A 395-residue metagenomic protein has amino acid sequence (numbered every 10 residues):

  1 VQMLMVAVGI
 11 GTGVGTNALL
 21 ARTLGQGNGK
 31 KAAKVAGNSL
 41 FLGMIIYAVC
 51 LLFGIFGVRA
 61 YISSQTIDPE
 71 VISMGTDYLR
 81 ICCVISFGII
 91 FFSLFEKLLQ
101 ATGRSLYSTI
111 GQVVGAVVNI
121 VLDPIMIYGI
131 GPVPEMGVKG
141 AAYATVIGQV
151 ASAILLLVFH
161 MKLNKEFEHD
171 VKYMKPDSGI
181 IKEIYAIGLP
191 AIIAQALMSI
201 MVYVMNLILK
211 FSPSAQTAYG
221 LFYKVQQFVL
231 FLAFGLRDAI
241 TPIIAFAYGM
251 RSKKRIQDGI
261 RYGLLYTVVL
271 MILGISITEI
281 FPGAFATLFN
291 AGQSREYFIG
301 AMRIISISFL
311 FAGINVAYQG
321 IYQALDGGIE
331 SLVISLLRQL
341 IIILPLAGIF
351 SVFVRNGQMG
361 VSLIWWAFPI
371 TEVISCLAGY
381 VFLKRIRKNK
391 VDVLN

Functional and structural regions predicted by a protein language model:
V1-L52, I89-G103, Y107-S108, A218-P282 (+2 more regions): Small-residue-rich hydrophobic transmembrane alpha-helices
L4-A7, N119-P124, A153-L157, F228-F231 (+3 more regions): Hydrophobic transmembrane alpha-helices of multi-pass small-molecule transporters
M5-G9, V49, C83, F87-G88 (+11 more regions): Residue-level hotspots within pore-lining transmembrane alpha-helices of multi-pass secondary transporters
G13, N17, C82-Q100, S108-A116 (+5 more regions): Short runs within selected transmembrane alpha-helices of multi-pass transporters and secretion channels
L20-F87, V133-G188, I244-S308, S351-N395: Short alpha-helical transmembrane segments in multi-pass integral membrane proteins
G54, K97, D123, I127 (+7 more regions): Structural signal for membrane-spanning alpha-helices in multi-pass inner-membrane proteins, emphasizing helix cores
V58-Y61, L122, I200-L209, I240 (+1 more regions): Hydrophobic/aromatic end-of-helix segments at the C-terminal termini of transmembrane alpha-helices
I81, G115, G148-S152, L156 (+2 more regions): Transmembrane helical elements of multi-pass membrane transporters/channels
